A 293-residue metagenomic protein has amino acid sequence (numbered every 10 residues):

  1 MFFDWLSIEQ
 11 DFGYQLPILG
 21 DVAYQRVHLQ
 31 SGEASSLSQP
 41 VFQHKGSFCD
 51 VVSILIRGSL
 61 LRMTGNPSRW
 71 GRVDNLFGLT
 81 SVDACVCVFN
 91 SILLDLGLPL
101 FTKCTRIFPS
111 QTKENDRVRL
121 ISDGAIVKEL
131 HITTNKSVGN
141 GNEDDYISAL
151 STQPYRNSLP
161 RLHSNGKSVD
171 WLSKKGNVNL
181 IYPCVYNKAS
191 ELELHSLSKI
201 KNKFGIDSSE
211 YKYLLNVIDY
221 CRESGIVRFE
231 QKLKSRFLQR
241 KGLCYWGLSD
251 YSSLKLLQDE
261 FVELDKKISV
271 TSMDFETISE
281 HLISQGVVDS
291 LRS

Functional and structural regions predicted by a protein language model:
M1-R292: Structured, helix-rich domain cores that form ligand/interaction pockets
